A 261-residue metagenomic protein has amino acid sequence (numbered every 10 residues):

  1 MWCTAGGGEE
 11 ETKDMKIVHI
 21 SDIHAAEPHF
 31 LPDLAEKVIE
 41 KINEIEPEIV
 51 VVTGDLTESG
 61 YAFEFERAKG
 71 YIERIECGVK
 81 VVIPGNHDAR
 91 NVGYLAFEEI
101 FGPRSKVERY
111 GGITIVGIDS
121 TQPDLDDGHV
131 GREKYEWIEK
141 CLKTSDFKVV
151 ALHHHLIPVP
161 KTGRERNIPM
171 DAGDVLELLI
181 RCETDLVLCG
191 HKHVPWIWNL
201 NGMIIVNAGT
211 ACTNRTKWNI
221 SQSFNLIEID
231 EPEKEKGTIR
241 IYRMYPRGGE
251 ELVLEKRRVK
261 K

Functional and structural regions predicted by a protein language model:
W2-Y71, K140-T144: N-terminal active-site segment of His-dependent metallophosphoesterases
T12-V18, V107-G117, K143-F147, N199-I205: Beta-strand-turn-beta hairpins that frame and shape the catalytic cleft of phosphate-ester-processing enzymes
H19-S21, V50-D55, K80-N86, D119 (+3 more regions): Active-site neighborhood of phospho(di)ester-bond hydrolases with catalytic His/Asp-centered motifs
A26-H29, E58-F63, N86-G93, P123-D126 (+3 more regions): Active-site environment of divalent metal-dependent phosphoester hydrolases
A62-T144, D174-I180, L226: Extended active-site neighborhood of metal-dependent phosphoesterases/phosphodiesterases
T144-K161: Short acidic, glycine-rich surface-loop motifs adjacent to enzyme active sites
R164-E235: Conserved beta-sheet core of the metallophosphoesterase superfamily
D230-K261: A short C-terminal boundary segment appended to hydrolase-like catalytic domains
